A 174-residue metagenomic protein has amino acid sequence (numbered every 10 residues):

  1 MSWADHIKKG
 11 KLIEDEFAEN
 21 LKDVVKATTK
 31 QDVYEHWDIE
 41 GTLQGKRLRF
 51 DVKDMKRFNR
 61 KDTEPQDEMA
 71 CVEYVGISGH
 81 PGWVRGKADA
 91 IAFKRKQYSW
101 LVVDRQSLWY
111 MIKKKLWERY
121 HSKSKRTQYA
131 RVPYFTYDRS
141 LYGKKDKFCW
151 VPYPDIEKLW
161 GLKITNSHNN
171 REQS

Functional and structural regions predicted by a protein language model:
A4, D23-T28, D54-L101, R105-Q106: Catalytic cores of nucleic-acid endonucleases
H6-E14, A18, Y34: Nuclease catalytic cores
G10, D32, K53-M55: An acidic- and aromatic-residue-enriched active-site/binding cleft used to recognize and process polar
F17-K22, L116: Hydrophobic, Leu/Ile/Phe/Ala-enriched alpha-helical segments that form helix-helix packing faces
Q31-E40: Beta-rich nucleic-acid/ligand-interaction surfaces
E35, K46, K87: Residues that flank catalytic or metal-binding motifs in active/ligand-binding sites
I39-R60: Conserved catalytic cores of phosphodiester-cleaving nucleases, focusing on short active-site segments
Q44, K96-S174: Non-catalytic C-terminal interaction segments of nucleic acid-processing enzymes
